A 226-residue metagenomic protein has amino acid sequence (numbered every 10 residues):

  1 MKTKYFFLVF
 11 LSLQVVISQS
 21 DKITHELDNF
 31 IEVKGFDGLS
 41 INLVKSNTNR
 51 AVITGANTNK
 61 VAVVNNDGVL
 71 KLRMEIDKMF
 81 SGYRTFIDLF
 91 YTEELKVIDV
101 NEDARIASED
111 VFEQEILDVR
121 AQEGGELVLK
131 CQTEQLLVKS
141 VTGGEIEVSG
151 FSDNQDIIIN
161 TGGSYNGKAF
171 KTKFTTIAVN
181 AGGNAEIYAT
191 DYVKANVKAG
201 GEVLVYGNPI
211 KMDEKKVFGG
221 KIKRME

Functional and structural regions predicted by a protein language model:
M1-E226: Intrinsically disordered, low-complexity terminal regions
